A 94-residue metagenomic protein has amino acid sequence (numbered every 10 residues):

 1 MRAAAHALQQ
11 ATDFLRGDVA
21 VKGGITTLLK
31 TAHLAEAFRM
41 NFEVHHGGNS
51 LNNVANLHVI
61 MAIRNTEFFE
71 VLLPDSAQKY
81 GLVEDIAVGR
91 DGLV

Functional and structural regions predicted by a protein language model:
M1-V94: Shared catalytic-loop signature of beta/alpha-barrel
